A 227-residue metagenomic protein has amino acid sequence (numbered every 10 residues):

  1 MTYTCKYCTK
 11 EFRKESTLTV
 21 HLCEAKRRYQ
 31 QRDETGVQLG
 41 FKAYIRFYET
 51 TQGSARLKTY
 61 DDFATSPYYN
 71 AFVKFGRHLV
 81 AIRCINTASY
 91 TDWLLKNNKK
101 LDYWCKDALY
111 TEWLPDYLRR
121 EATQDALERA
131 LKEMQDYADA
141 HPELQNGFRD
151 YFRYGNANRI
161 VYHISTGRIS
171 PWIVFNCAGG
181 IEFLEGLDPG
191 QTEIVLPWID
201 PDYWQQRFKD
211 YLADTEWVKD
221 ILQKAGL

Functional and structural regions predicted by a protein language model:
M1-F41: C-terminal recognition-helix end and immediately following basic linker of small zinc-binding "finger" domains
V20, E24, L39, R46 (+11 more regions): Charged/polar, solvent-exposed surface patches and flexible loops
Y29-K74: Charged, amphipathic alpha-helical linkers/stalks
F47-S54, H78, I82-I85, K96 (+10 more regions): Surface-exposed polar/charged interaction patches
Y60-Y137: Extended alpha-helical scaffolding regions
A108-N176, I181: Long, mid-chain structured domain cores
F148-L227: Charge-dense, extended regions
